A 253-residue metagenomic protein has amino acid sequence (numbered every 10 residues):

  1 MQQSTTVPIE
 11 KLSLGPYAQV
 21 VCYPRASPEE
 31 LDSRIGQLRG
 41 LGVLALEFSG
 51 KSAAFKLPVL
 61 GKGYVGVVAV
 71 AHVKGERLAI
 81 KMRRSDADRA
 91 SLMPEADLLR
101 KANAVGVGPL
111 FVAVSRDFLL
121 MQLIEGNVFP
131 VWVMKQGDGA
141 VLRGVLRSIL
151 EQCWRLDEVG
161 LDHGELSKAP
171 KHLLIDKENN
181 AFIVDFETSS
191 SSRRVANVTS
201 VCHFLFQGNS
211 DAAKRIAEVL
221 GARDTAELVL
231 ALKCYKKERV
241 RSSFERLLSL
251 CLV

Functional and structural regions predicted by a protein language model:
M1-L57, F244-L252: Juxta-kinase regulatory segment immediately upstream of eukaryotic protein kinase catalytic domains
L31-P94, R100: ATP-binding glycine-rich loop module of kinase domains
V70-K74, Q122-L123, I175-K177: Active-site beta-strand termini and strand-to-loop segments that position acidic
R100-K101, V107-R147: Conserved structural core of kinase catalytic domains
E151-G164: Protein kinase catalytic-loop region centered on the HRD/HxD motif
H163-E165, D176-V253: C-lobe/activation-segment region of protein kinase-like
A169-I175: Hydrophobic residue at the +6 position relative to the catalytic HRD Asp in the kinase catalytic loop
